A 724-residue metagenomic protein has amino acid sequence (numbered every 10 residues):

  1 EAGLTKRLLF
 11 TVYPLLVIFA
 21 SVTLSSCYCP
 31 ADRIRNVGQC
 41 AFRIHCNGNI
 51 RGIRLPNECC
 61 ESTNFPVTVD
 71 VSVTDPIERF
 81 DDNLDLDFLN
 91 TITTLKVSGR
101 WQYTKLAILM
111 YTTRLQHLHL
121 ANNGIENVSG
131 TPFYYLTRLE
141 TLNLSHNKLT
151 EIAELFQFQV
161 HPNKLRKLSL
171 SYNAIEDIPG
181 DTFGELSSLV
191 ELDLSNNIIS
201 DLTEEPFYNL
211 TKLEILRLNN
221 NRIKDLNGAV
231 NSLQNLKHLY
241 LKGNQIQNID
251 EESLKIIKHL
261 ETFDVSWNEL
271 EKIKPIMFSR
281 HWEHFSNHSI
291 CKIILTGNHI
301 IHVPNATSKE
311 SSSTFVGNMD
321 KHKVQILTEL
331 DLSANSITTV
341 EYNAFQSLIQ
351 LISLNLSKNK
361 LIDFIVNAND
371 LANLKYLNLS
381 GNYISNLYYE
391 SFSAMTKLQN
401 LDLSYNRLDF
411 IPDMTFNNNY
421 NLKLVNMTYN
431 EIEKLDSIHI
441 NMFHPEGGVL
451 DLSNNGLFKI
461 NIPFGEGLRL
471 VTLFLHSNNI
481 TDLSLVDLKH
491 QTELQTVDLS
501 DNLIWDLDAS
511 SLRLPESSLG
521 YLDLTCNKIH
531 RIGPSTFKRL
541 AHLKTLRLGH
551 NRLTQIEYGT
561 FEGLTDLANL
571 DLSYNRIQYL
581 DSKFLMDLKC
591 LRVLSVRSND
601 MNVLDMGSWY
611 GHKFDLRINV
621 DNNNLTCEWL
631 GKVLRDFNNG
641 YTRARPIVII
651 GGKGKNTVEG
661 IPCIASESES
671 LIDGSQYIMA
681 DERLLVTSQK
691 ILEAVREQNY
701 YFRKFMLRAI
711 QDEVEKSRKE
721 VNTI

Functional and structural regions predicted by a protein language model:
G3-I724: Extracellular leucine-rich repeat
